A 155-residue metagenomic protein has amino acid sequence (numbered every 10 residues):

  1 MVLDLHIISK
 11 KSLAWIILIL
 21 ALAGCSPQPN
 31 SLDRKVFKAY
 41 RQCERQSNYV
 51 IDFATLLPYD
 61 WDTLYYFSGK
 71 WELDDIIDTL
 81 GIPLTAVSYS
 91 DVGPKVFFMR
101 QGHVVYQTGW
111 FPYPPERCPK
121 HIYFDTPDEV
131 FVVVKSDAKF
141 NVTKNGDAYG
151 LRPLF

Functional and structural regions predicted by a protein language model:
M1-A23: Sec-dependent bacterial lipoprotein signal peptides
C25-T79, P83: N-terminal export/targeting and maturation segments
L84-S88: Short consensus segments that form the blades of beta-propeller domains, in both extracellular/periplasmic
S90-Q101, T108: Short, structured surface segments that line ligand/substrate-binding pockets
Q101-H103, Y113: Solvent-exposed coil/turn segments that connect beta secondary-structure elements in extracytoplasmic/periplasmic
T108-P114: A short acidic/small-residue loop/turn micro-motif
P114-F155: C-terminal partner/receptor-binding element of secreted or periplasmic proteins
